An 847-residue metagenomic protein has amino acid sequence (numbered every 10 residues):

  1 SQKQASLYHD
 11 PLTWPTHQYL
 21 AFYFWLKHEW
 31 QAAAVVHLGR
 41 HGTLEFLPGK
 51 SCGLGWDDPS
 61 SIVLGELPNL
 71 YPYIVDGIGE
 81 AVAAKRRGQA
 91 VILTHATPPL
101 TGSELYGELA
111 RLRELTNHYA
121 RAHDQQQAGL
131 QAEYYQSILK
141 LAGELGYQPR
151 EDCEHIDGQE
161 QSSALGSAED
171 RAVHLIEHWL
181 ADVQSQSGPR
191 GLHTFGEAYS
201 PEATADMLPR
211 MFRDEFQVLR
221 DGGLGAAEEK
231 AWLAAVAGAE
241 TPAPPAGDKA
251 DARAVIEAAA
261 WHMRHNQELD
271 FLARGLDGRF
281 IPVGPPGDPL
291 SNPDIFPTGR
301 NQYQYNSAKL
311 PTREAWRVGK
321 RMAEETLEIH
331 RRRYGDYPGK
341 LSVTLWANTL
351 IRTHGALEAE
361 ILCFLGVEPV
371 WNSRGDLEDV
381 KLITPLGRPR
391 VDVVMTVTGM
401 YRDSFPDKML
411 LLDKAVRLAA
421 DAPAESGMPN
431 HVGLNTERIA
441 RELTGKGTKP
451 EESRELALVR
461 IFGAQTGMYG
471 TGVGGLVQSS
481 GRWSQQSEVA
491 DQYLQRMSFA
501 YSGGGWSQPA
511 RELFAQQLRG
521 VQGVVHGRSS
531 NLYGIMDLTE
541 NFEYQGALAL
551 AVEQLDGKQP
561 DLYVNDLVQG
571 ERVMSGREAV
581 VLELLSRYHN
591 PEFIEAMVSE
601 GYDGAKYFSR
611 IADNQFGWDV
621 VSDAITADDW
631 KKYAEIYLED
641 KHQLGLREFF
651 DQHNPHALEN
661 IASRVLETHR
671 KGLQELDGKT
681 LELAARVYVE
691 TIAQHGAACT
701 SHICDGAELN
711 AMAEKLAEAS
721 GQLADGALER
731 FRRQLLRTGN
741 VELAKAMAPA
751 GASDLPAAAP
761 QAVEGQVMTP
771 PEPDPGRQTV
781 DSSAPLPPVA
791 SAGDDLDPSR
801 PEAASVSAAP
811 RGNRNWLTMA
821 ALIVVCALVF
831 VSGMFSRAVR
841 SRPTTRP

Functional and structural regions predicted by a protein language model:
S1-P847: Ligand/cofactor-recognition surfaces for anionic moieties
